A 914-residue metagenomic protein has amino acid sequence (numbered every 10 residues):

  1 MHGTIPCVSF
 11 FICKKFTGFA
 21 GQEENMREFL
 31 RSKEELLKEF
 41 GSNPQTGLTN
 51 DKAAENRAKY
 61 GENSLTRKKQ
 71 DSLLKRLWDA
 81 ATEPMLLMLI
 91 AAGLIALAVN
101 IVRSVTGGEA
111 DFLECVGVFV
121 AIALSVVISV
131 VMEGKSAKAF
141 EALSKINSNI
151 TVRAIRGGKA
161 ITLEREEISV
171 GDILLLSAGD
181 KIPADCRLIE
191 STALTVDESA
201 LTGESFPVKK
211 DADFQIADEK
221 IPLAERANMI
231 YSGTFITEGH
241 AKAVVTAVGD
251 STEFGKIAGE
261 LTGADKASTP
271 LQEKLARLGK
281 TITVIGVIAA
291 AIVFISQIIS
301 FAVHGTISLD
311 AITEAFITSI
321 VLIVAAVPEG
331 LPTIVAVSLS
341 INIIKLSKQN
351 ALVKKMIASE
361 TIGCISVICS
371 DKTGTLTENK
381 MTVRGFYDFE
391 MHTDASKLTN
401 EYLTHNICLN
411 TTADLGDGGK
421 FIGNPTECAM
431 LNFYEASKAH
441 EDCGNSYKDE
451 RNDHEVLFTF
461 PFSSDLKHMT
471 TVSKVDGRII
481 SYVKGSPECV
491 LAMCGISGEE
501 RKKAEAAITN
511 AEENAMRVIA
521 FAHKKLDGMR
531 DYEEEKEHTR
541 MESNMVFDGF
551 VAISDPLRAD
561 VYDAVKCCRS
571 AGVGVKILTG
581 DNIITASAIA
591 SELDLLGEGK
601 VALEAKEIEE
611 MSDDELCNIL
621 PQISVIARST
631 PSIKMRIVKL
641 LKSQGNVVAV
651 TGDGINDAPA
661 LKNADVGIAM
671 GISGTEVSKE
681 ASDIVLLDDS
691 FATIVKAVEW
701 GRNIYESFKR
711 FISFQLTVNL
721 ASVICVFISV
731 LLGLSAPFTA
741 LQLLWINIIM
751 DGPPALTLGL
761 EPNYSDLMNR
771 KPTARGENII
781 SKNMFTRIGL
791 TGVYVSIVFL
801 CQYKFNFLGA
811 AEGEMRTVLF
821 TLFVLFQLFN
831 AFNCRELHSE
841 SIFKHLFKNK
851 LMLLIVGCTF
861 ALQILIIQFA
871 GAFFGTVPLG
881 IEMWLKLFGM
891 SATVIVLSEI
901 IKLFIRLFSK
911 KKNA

Functional and structural regions predicted by a protein language model:
G3, G18-G21: Residue-identity detector for glycine
S9, G21-P772, E777-I780, V793 (+3 more regions): Conserved cytosolic headpiece of P-type ATPases
V105, R787-C801, L825: Alpha-helical transmembrane segments of multi-pass integral membrane proteins
M750, T817-A831: Generic alpha-helical transmembrane segments
Y803-A811: Long hydrophobic segments that form regular secondary structure
